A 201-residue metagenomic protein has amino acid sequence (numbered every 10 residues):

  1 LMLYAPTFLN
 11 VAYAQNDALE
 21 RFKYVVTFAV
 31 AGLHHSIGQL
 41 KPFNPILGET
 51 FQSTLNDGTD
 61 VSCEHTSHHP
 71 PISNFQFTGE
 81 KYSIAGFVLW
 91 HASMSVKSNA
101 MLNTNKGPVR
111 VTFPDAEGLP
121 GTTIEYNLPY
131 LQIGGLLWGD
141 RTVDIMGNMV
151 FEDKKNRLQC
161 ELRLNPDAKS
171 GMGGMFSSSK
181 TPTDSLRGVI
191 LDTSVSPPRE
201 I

Functional and structural regions predicted by a protein language model:
L1-I201: Extended acidic, Ser/Thr- and Pro-enriched interaction/regulatory segments
